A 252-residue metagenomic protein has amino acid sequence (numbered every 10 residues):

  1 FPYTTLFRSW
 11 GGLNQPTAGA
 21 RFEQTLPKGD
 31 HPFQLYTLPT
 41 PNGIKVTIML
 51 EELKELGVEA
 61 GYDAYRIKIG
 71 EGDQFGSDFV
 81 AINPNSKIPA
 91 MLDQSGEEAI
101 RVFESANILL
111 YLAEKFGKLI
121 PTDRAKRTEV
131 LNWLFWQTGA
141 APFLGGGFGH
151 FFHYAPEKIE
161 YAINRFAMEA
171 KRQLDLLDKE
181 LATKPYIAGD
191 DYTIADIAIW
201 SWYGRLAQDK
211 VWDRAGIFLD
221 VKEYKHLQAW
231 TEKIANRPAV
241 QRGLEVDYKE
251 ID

Functional and structural regions predicted by a protein language model:
F1-Y3, D191-Y192: Short, solvent-exposed coil/turn segments at beta-strand boundaries
T4-N164, M168-K171, D178: GST-like domain detector, emphasizing the conserved glutathione-binding G-site in the N-terminal thioredoxin-like
K68, I194, D247: Short, solvent-exposed turn/loop segments enriched in Gly/Ser/Thr/Pro and often Arg
A81, N236, E245: Phosphate-coordinating loops and pocket residues in cytosolic domains that bind phosphorylated ligands
N107, H226, A239: Residue-level recognition of oxygen-bearing side chains
L112, P121, N132-N236: GST-like fold's C-terminal all-alpha helical module
Q241, E245-D252: C-terminal helix/juxtamembrane-tail motif
